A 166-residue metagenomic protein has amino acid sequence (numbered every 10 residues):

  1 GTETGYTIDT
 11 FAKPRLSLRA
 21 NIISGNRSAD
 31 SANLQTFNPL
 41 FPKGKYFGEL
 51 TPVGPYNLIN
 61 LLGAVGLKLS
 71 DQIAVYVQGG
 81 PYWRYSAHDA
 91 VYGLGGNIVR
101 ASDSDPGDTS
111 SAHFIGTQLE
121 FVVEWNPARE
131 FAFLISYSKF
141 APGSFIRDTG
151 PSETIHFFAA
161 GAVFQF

Functional and structural regions predicted by a protein language model:
T2-Y6, L18, G63-L67, F121-W125 (+1 more regions): Residues on the lipid-exposed face of transmembrane beta-strands in outer-membrane beta-barrel proteins
I8, A20-N26, P81-Y85, K139-G143 (+1 more regions): Transmembrane beta-strands of outer-membrane beta-barrel pores
A12-L16, Q72-V75, W125, R129-I135: Repeated loop/turn-to-beta-strand initiation elements of outer-membrane beta-barrel proteins
S17-N21, Q78-G80, Q118, L134-S138 (+1 more regions): Transmembrane beta-strands of outer-membrane beta-barrel proteins
S28-T36, H88-L94, F145-S152: Outer-membrane beta-barrel translocator domains and adjoining extracellular loop/strand segments of Gram-negative
G48-T51, S104-T109, S144-G150: Extracellular loop and loop/strand-boundary signature of outer-membrane beta-barrel proteins
N57-L61, H113-L119, E153-F158: Residues that define the transmembrane beta-barrel architecture of outer-membrane proteins
A128-G161, Q165: Predominantly the C-terminal beta-signal and adjacent terminal strand-loop region of outer-membrane beta-barrel
